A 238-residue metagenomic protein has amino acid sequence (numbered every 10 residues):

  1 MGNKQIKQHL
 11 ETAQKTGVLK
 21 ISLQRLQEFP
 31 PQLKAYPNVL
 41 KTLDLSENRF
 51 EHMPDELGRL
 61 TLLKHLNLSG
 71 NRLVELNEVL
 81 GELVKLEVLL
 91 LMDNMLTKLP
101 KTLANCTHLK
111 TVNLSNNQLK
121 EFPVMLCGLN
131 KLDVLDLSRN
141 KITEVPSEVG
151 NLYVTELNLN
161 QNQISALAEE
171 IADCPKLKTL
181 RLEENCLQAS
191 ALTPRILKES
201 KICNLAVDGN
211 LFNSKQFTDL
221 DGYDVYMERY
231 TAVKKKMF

Functional and structural regions predicted by a protein language model:
M1-N116, K120-V134, T143-S147, N151-E156 (+3 more regions): The feature captures the LRR N-terminal capping module
